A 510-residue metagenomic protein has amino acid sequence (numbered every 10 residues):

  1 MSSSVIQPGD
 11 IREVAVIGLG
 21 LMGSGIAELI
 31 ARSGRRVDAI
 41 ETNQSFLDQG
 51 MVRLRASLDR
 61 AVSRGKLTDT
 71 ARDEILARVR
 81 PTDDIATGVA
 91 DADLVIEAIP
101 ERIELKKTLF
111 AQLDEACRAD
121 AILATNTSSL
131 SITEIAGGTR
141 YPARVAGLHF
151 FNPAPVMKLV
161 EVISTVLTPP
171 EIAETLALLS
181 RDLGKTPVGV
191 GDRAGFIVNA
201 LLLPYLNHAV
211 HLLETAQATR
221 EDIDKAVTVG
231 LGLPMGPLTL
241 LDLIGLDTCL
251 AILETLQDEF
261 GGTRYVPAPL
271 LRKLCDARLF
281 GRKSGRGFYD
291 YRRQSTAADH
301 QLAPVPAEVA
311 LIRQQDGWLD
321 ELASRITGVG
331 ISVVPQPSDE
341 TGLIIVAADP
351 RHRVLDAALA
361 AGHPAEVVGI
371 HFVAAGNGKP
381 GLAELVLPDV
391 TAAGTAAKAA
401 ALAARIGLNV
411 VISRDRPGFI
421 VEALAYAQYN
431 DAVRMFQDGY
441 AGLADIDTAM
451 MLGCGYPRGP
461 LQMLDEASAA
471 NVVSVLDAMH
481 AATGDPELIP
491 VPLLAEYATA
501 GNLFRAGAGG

Functional and structural regions predicted by a protein language model:
S2-D10, S33-R35, R181, K185-D192 (+4 more regions): NAD(P)-dependent Rossmann-like dehydrogenase/reductase catalytic/cofactor-binding core
S4, R12-V14, E74-L94, T175-G184 (+3 more regions): Amphipathic alpha-helical segments at domain termini/boundaries
V16-G18, R313: Conserved N-terminal Rossmann-fold NAD(P)-binding element of oxidoreductases
G23-S24: N-terminal Rossmann-fold NAD(P) dinucleotide-binding loop
A27, A31: Gly/Ala-rich phosphate-binding loop of Rossmann-like dinucleotide-binding domains, activating on the conserved
V37-I40: Short beta-strand "acidic-cap" motif of Rossmann-like dinucleotide-binding folds
T42-F46, A61-L123, L130, E321 (+2 more regions): Rossmann-like NAD(P)-binding element
T108-V156, S164-A177, I344-A396: Rossmann-fold NAD(P)-binding glycine/threonine-rich loop
